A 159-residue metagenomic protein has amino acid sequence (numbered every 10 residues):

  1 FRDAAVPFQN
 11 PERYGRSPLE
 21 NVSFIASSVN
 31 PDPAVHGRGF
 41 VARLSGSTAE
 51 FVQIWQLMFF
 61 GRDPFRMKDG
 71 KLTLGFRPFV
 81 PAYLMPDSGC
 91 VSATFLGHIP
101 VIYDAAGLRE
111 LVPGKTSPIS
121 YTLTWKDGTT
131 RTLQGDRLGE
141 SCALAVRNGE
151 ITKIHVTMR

Functional and structural regions predicted by a protein language model:
F1-R159: Non-catalytic C-terminal accessory modules of carbohydrate-active enzymes
